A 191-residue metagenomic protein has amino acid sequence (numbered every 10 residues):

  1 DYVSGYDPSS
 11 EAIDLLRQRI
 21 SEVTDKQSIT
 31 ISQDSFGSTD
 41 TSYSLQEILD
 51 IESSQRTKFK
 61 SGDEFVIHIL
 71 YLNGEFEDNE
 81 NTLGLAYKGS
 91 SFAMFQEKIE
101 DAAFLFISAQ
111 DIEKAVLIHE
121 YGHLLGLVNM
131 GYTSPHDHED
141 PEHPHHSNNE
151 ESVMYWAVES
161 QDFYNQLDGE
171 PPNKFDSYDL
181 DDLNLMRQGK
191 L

Functional and structural regions predicted by a protein language model:
D1-E77: Propeptide-to-catalytic entry region of secreted or membrane-anchored zinc metalloproteases
S9, S44-L45, F95, S108 (+1 more regions): Helix N-cap and loop-to-helix transition residues
S10-D14, N81-Y87, Y164-S177: Short, polar loop/linker segments at the starts of domains and inter-domain junctions
R17-S21, E52-F59, D78-L83, E113 (+1 more regions): Intrinsically disordered, low-complexity boundary segments flanking structured domains
T24, G62-E64, Y87, H146-N149: A generic structural signal for short, non-catalytic loop/turn and secondary-structure boundary residues
F59-P135: Active-site-proximal segment of zinc-dependent metalloprotease catalytic domains
F104-L180: The catalytic-center signature of Zn2+-dependent metalloproteases
L185-L191: Pan-zinc metallopeptidase signature
